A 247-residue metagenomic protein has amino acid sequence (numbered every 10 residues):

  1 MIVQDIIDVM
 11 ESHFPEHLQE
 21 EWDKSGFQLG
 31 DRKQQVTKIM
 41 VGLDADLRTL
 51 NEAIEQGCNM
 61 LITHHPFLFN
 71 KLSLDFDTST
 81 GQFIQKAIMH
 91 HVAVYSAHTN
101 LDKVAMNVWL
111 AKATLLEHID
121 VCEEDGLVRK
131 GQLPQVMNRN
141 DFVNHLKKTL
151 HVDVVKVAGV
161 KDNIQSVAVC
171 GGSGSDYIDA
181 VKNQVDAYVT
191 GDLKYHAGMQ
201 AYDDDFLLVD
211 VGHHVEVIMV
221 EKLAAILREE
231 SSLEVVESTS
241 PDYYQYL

Functional and structural regions predicted by a protein language model:
M1-L247: Active-site catalytic microenvironments in core metabolic enzymes, especially phosphate/sugar-handling
